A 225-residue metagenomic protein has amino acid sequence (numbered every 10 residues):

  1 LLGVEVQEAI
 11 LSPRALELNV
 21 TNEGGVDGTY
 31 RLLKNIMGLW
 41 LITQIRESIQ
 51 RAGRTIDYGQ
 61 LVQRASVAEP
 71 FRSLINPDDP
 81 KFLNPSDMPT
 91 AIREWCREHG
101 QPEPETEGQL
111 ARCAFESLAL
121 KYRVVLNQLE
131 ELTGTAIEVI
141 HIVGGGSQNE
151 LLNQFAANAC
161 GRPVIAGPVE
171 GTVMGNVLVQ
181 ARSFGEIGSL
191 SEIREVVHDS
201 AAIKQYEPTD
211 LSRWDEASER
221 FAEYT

Functional and structural regions predicted by a protein language model:
L1-V139, Q148-T172, L178-T225: Active-site core segments that coordinate phosphate-bearing ligands/cofactors across diverse enzyme families
G145: Glycine-rich Rossmann-fold phosphate-binding loop(s) that bind the pyrophosphate of adenine dinucleotide cofactors
